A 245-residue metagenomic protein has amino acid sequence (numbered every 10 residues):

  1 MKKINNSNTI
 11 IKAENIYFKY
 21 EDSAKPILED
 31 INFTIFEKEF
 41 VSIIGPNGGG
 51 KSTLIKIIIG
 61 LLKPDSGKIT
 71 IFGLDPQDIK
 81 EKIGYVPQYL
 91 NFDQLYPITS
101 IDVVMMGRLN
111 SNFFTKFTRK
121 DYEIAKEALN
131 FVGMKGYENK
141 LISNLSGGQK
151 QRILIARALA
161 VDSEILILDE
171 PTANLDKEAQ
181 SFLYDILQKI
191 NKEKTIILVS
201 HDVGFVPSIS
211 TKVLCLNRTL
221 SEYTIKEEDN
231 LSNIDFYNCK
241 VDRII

Functional and structural regions predicted by a protein language model:
I44-P46: The feature captures the beta-strand-to-loop junction immediately N-terminal to the Walker
I59: Helix-to-loop junction immediately C-terminal to a conserved catalytic motif
G67-I79: Conserved ABC transporter NBD signature motif
M105, R119-Y137: Conserved ABC ATPase "signature" region
L141-L145, Q149: Conserved ABC ATPase signature
L166-E170: Catalytic Walker B motif of ABC-type/P-loop ATPase nucleotide-binding domains
L216-I244: Conserved beta-strand-loop-alpha-helix hinge in the C-terminal portion of ABC ATPase nucleotide-binding domains
